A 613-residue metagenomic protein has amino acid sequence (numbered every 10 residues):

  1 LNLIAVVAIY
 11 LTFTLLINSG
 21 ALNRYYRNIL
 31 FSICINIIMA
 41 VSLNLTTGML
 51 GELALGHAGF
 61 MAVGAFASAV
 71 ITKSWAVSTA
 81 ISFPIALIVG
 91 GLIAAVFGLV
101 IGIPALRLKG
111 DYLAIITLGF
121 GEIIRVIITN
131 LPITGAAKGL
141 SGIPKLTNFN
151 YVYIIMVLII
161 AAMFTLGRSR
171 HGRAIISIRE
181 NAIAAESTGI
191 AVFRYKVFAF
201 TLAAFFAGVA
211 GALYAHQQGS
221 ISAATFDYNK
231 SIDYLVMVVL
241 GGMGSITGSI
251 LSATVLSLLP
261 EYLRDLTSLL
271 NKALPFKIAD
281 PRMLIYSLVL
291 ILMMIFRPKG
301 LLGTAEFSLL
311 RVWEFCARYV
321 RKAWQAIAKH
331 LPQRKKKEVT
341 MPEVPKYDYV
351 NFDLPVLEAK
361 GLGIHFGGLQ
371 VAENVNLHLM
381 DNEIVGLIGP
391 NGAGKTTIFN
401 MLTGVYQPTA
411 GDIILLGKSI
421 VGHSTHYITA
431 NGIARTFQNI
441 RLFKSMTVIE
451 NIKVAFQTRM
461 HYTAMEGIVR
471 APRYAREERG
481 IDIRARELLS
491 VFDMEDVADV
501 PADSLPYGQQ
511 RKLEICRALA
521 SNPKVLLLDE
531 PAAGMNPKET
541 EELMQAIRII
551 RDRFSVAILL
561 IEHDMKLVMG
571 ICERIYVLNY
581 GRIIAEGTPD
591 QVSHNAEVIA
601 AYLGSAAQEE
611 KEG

Functional and structural regions predicted by a protein language model:
L1-K337: Transmembrane alpha-helices and adjacent helix-loop boundaries
A8, L15, A21-R24, I33 (+27 more regions): A generic structural signal for ordered alpha-helices
F13, Y26, L99, L106 (+24 more regions): A near-ubiquitous, low-amplitude feature marking generic local secondary-structure context
N28-I29, S82-P84, G142-L146, I154 (+12 more regions): A generic short-segment signal for beta-strand/edge and adjacent turn/coil regions
G102, V344-D348, G361: General structural signal for alpha-helix termini and helix-helix connectors
A305-P355, H461-I483: Pre-NBD coupling/linker segments of ABC/ABC-like ATPases
Y349-G613: Glycine-rich phosphate-binding loops of nucleotide-dependent enzymes
